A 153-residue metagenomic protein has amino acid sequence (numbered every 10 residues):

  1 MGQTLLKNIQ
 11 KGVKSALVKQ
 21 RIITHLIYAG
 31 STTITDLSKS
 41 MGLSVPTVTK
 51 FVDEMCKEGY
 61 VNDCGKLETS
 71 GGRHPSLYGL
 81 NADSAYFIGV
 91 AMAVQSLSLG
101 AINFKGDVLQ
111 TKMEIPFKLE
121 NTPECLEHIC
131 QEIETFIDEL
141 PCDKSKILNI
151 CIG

Functional and structural regions predicted by a protein language model:
M1-S40: Extreme N-terminal segment that seeds HTH/winged-HTH DNA-binding domains in transcriptional regulators
S31-C64: N-terminal helix-turn-helix
T47, N62, L77-G79, I88-G89 (+1 more regions): Short, conserved beta-strand segments within well-ordered enzyme catalytic domains that often line or immediately flank
C64-S76: Short, Lys/Arg-rich nucleic-acid/phosphate-binding segment
H74-T111: Gly/Thr-rich phosphate-binding beta-strand-loop-beta motif of the actin/hexokinase/Hsp70
T111-C142: N-terminal phosphate-binding loop and adjacent alpha-helix
C142-G153: Short beta-strand-loop/turn "lid" adjacent to the catalytic site in phosphate-handling enzymes
